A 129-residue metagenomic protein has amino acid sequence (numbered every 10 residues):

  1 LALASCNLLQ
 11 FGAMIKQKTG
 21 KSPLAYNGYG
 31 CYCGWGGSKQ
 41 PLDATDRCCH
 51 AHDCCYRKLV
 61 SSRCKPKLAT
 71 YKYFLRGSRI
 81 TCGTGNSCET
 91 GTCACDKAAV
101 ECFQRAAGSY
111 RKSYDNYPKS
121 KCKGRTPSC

Functional and structural regions predicted by a protein language model:
L1-C129: Extended terminal accessory/targeting regions
